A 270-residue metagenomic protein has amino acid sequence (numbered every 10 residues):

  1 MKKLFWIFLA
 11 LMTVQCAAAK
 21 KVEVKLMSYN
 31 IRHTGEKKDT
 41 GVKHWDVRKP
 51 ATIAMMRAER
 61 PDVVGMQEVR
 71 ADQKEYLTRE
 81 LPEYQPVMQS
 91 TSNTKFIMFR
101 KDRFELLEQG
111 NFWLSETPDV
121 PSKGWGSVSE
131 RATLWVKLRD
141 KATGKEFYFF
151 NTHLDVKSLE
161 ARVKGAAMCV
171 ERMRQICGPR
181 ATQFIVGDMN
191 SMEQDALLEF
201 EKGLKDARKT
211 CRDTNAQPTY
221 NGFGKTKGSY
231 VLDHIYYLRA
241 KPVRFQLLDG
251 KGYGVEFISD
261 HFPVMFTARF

Functional and structural regions predicted by a protein language model:
K2, C16-E80, A167, R269-F270: N-terminal, active-site-proximal structural segment of metallo-dependent hydrolase catalytic domains
L4-M12: Sec-dependent N-terminal signal peptides
V24, D62-V63, F147, T182-F184 (+1 more regions): Short, Asp-centered acidic motifs that coordinate Mg2+ and/or phosphate in catalytic or ligand-binding sites
S28-P50, G110-S127, D155, N221-G224: Acidic/histidine-rich helix-loop elements that form or flank divalent-metal/phosphate-binding sites at the catalytic
Y29-I31, T152-L154, D188-M189, F262: Active-site metal-binding loops of divalent metal-dependent hydrolases
V63-F150, L247-L248: Structured beta-strand-rich core segments of catalytic domains in phosphoester-bond hydrolases
E160, K164, E171-T182, M189-F270: Metal-dependent phosphoester-hydrolase catalytic domains
